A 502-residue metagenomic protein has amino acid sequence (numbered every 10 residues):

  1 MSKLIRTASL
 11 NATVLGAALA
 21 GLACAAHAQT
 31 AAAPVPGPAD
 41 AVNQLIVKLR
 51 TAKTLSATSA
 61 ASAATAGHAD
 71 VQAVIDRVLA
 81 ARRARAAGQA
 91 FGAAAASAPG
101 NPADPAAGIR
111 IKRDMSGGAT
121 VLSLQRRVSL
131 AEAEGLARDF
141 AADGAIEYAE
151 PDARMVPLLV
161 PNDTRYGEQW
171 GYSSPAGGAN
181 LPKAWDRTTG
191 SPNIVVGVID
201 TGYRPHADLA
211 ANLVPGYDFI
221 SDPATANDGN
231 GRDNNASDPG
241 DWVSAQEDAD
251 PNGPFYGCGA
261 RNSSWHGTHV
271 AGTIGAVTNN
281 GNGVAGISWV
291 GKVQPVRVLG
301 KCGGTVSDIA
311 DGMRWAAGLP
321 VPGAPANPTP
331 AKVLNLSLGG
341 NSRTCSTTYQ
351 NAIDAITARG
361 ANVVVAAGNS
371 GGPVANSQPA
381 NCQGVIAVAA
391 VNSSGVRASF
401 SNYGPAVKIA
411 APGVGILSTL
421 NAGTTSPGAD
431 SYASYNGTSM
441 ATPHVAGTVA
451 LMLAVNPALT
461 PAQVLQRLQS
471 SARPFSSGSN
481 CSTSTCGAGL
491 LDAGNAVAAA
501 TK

Functional and structural regions predicted by a protein language model:
S2-V14: Bacterial N-terminal signal peptides that target proteins for export
A23-A25: N-terminal signal peptide c-region/cleavage motif recognized by signal peptidases
A28-W170, W185: Primarily auto-inhibitory N-terminal propeptides
D104, K112-A119, G135-V195, Y203-N212 (+4 more regions): Protease zymogen maturation seam
K183-Y217, S221-D308, A326-K332, N381-V385 (+5 more regions): Subtilisin-like serine protease catalytic core
D200, G368, G437: Active-site glycine-centered loops adjacent to acidic/histidine catalytic or metal-binding residues that shape
D222, A361, S377-A454, A458 (+2 more regions): Extracellular S/T/G-rich loop segment that most often corresponds to the catalytic His/Ser-adjacent loop
G318, G323-L338, R343-T347, A352 (+4 more regions): C-terminal subdomain of the subtilisin-like protease fold in secreted/lumenal serine endopeptidases
